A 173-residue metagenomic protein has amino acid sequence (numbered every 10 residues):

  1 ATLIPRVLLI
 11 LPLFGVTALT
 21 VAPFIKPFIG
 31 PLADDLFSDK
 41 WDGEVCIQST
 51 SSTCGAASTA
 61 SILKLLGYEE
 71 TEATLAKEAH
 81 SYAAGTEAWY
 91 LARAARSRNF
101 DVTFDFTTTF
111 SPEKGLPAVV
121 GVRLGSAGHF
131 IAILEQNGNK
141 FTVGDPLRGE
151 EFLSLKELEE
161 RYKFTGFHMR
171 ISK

Functional and structural regions predicted by a protein language model:
A1-F28, L63-S172: Conserved active-site-adjacent core of cysteine acyl-enzyme catalytic domains
F28-D42: Alpha-helical transmembrane signal-anchor/signal-peptide segments
W41-S51, L75-A84: Second-shell loop/turn segments in exported
C54: Active-site-proximal loop/helix segment associated with metal-binding centers of metalloenzymes
S58-A60: Compositionally biased P/S/T/G-rich terminal and signal peptide-adjacent segments that lie outside catalytic cores
